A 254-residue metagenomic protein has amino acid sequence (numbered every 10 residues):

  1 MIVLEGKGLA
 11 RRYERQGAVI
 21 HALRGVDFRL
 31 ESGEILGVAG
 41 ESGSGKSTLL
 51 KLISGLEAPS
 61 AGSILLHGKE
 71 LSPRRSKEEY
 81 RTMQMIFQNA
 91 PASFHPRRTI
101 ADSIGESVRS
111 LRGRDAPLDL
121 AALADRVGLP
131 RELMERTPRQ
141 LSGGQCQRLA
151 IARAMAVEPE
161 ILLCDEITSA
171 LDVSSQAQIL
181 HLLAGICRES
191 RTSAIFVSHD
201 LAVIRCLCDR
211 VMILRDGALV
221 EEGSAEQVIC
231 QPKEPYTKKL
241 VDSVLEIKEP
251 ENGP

Functional and structural regions predicted by a protein language model:
A39-E41: The feature captures the beta-strand-to-loop junction immediately N-terminal to the Walker
S54: Helix-to-loop junction immediately C-terminal to a conserved catalytic motif
E70-Q84, D102, S110, V228-P232: ABC ATPase NBD coupling module
P117-E132, V241-D242: Conserved ABC ATPase "signature" region
T137-L141, Q145: Conserved ABC ATPase signature
E222-G223: ABC ATPase "signature
